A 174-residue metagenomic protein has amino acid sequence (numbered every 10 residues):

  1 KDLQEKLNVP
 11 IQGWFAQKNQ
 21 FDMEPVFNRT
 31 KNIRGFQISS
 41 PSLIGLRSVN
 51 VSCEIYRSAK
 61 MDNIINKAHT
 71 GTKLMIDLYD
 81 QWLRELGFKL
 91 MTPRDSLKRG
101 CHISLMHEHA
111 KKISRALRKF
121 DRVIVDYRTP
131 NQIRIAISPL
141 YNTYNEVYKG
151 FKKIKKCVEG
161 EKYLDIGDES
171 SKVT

Functional and structural regions predicted by a protein language model:
K1-K67, K73: Active-site C-terminal subdomain of aminotransferase-like
G13-Q37, D77, M91-R99, I124 (+2 more regions): PLP-dependent class I/II
I33, K98-H102, P130-R134: Short, solvent-exposed beta-strand edge segments and adjacent coil->beta transition regions
S39-L43, H107, Y141-Y144: Short, solvent-exposed loop/helix junctions and linker helices that flank or host conserved functional motifs
I55, L78, W82, C157: Short alpha-helical functional segments enriched in proximate histidine and acidic residues
I65-I76, D80-D121, Y148: Conserved PLP-binding catalytic core of the aspartate aminotransferase-like
R115-T174: PLP-dependent enzyme catalytic core of the Aspartate aminotransferase-like
